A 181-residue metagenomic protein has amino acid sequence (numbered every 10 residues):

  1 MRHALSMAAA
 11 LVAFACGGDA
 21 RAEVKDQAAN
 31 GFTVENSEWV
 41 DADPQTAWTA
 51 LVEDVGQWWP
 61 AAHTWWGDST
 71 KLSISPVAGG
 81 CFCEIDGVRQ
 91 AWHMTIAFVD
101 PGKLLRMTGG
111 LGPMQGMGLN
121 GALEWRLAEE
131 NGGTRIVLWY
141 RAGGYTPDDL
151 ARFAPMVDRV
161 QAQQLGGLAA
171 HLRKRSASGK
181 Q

Functional and structural regions predicted by a protein language model:
M1-A4: Positively charged n-region of N-terminal signal peptides that target proteins for export
S6-A15: Bacterial N-terminal signal peptides
G18-K71: Hydrophobic ligand-binding cavity/cleft-lining segments
N36-E38, W92-F98, G121-E129: Hydrophobic/aromatic beta-strand elements that line small-molecule binding cavities or substrate pockets in beta-rich
A47-L51, F82, I96, M107 (+2 more regions): Hydrophobic pocket/interface hotspot
G67-G112, K174-R175: Glycine-rich portal/gate segments that line the openings of hydrophobic small-molecule binding cavities
G112-A162: Beta-strand/loop substructures that line and gate deep hydrophobic ligand-binding cavities in soluble
A170-Q181: Short, highly charged C-terminal tails/helix-capping segments
